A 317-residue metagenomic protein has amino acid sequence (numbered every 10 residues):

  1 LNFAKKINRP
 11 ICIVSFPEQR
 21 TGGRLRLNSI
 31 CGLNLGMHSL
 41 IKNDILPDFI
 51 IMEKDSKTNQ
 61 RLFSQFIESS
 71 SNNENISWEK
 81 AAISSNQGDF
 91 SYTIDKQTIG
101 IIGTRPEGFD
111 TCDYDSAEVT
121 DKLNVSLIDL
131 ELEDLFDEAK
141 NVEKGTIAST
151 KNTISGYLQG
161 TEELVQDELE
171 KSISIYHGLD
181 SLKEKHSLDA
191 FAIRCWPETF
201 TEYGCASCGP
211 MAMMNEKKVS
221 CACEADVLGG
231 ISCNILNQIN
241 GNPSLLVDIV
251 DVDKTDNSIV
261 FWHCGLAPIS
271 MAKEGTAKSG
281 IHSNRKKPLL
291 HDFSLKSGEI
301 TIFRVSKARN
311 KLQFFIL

Functional and structural regions predicted by a protein language model:
L1, E53, R194: Conserved residues at the C-terminal ends of beta-strands
L1-K5, E143-H186: N-terminal small/polar loop signature for handling phosphorylated ligands or for N-terminal nucleophile
L1-N2, G22-L25, T201-S207: Glycine/threonine-rich flexible loop motifs
R9, I13-P17, E118, K122-L123 (+2 more regions): Anaerobic metallocofactor- and corrinoid-dependent redox/one-carbon enzyme cores, especially those from methanogenesis
S15-K151, Y157-T161: Cap/lid and interdomain-hinge subdomains that line or gate substrate/regulatory clefts in soluble alpha/beta enzymes
R26, R105-F109, K140, T161-S172 (+2 more regions): Hydrophobic alpha-helical scaffolding
M37-I50, T146-Q166, N237-S258, F315-L317: A broadly tuned preference for mixed-charge, low-complexity surface segments
I83-S84, V165, W196: Short secondary-structure boundary micro-motifs
